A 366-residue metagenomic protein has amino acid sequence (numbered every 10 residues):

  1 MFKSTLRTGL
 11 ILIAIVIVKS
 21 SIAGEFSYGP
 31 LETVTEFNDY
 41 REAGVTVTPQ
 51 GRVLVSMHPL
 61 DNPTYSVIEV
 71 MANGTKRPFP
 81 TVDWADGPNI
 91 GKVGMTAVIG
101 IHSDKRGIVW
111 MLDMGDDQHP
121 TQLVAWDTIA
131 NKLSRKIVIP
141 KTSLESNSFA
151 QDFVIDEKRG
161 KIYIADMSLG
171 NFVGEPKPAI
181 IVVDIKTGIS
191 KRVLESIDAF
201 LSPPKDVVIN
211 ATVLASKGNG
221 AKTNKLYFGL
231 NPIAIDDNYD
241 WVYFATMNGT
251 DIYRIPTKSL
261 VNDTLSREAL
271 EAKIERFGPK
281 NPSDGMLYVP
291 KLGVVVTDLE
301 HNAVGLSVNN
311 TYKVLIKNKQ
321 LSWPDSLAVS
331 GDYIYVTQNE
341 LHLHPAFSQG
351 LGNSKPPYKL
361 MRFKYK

Functional and structural regions predicted by a protein language model:
G24-Y40, E271-A272: A short helix->beta-strand "capping" segment at the edge of beta-propeller domains
E32-Y65: Beta-strand-rich domains and repeat architectures in extracellular enzymes and scaffolds, especially beta-propellers
N38-Q50, N89-L112, T142-A165, F200-W241 (+2 more regions): Beta-rich, blade/repeat-based domains predominating in secreted/periplasmic proteins but also intracellular
L54-W84, D127-I129: Beta-propeller domains
V55-D61, S103, M111-Q118, I162-V173 (+4 more regions): Conserved beta-strand positions in repeat-built beta-propeller and related beta-rich domains
K76-A85, S134-I139, S190-V207, N262-R276 (+1 more regions): Beta-propeller fold detector
Q118-G160, A165-N171, K177: Asp-box/WD-like beta-propeller blade repeats and closely related beta-sheet repeat scaffolds
I185-G188, I255-S266, Y365-K366: Short loop/turn segments immediately following beta-strands, especially the blade-tip and inter-blade linker loops
